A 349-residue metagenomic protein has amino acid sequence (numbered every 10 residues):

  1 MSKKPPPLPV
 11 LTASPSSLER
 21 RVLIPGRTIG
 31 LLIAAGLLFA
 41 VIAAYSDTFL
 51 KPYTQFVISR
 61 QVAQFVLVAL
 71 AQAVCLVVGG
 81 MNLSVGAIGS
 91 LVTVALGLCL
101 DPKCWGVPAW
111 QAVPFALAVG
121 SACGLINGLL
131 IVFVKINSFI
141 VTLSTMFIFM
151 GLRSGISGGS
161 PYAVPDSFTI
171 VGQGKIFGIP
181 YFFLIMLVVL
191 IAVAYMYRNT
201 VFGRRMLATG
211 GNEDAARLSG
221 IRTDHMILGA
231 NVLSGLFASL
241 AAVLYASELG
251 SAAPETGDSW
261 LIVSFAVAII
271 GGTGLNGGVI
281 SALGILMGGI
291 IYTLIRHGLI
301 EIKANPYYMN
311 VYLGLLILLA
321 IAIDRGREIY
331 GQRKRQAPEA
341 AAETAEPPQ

Functional and structural regions predicted by a protein language model:
M1-G36, A40, L218-H225, H297-Q349: Cytosolic-side transmembrane-helix boundaries in multi-pass membrane proteins
A13, L18, V134, S138-T200 (+3 more regions): Transmembrane helix-bundle core of multi-pass membrane transporters and related energy-transducing complexes
L18-L23, L76-M81, L100, C104 (+4 more regions): Short loop segments and helix-boundary regions at transmembrane helix junctions of multi-pass inner-membrane proteins
T28-I33, I58, F65-V66, A87-L91 (+7 more regions): Hydrophobic alpha-helical transmembrane segments
A34-K51, R153-G158, V193-V201, I323: Structural signal for alpha-helical transmembrane segments and their membrane-water exit/capping regions in multi-pass
L38-K103, L129-I136, F265-V279, L315: Single transmembrane alpha-helix segments in multi-pass membrane proteins
P108-A116, A122-N127, I131, F177-A252: Helix-loop-helix "hairpin" substructures at the membrane interface of multi-pass membrane proteins
A238, L249-L313: Transmembrane alpha-helical segments in multi-pass inner-membrane proteins
